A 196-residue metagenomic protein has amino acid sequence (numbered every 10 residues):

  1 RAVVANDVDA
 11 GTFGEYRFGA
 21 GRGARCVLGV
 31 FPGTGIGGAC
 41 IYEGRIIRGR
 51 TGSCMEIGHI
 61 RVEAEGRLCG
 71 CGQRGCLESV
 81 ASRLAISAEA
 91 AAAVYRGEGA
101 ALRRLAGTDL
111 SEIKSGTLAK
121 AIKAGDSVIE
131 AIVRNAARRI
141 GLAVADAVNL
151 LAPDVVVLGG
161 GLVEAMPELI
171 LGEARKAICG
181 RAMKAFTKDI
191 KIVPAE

Functional and structural regions predicted by a protein language model:
A2-G29: Conserved phosphate-binding catalytic cores of ATP/NTP-utilizing and phosphoryl-transfer enzymes
N6, Y42-E43: A cytosolic small-molecule/anion-sensing beta-strand core signal
A10, T34-G37, A64: Conserved A3 ("GATE") glycine/threonine-rich loop of ANL adenylate-forming enzymes
G14-A24, I46, R61-E196: ATP-binding/phosphotransfer module of carbohydrate and carboxylate kinases, centering on a glycine-rich
V27-F31, G37, L68-G70: Short glycine-aspartate micro-motif
T34, G44-R45: A glycine-centered beta-loop-beta connector
S53-E56: Structural signature of FAD isoalloxazine-binding scaffolds in flavoprotein oxidoreductases
